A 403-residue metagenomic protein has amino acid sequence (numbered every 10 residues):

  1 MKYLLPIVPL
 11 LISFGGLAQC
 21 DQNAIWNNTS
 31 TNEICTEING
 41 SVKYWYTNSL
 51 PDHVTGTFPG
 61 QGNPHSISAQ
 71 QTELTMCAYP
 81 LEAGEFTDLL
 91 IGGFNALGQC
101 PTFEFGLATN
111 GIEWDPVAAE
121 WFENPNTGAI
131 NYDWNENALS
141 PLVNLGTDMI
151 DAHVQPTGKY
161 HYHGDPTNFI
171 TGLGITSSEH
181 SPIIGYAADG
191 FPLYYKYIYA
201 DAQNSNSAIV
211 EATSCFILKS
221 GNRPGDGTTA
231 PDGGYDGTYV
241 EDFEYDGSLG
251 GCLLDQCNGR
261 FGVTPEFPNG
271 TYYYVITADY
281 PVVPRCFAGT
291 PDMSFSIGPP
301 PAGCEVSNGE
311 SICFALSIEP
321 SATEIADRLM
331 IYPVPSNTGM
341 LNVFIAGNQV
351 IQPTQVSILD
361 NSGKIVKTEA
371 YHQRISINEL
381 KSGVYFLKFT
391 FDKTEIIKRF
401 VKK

Functional and structural regions predicted by a protein language model:
M1, P6, F14, S321-K403: C-terminal outer-membrane/trafficking sorting elements
A18-P64, D279-P281, C286-S321, L380 (+1 more regions): Sequence termini and other peripheral, non-core segments
Q19-G146, I150: Solvent-exposed N-terminal domain segments of exported/luminal and surface proteins
G84, W114, N168-L173, Y280-R285: Short loop/beta submotifs within extracellular cysteine-rich repeat domains
A108, A187, I358-D360: Short, acidic, Ser/Thr-enriched surface-loop or helix-capping motifs
T157-T167, Y272-I276: Histidine-centered catalytic micro-motifs
G158, G270, K381-V384: A glycine-anchored, Pro-Gly-centered beta-turn/N-cap motif
D189-F191, K196, A200-P299: Extended, compositionally biased non-globular segments
